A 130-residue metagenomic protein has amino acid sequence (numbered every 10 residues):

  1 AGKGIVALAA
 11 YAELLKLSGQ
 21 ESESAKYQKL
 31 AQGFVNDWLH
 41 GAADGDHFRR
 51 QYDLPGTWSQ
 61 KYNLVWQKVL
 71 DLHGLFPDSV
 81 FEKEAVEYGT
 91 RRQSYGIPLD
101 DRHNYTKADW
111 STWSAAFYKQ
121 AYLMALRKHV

Functional and structural regions predicted by a protein language model:
A1, L8, L15: Mobile, glycine-rich extracellular loop/lid and propeptide segments that shape or gate substrate/ligand access
G2, A25, Q32-V130: Extended ligand-binding clefts on enzyme/binding-domain cores
A7-A10, F34: Short alpha-helical scaffold segments that flank and stabilize functional sites
Y11-Q28, H73: Inter-helical turn/loop segments and adjacent helix faces that build the functional surface of alpha-helical bundle
